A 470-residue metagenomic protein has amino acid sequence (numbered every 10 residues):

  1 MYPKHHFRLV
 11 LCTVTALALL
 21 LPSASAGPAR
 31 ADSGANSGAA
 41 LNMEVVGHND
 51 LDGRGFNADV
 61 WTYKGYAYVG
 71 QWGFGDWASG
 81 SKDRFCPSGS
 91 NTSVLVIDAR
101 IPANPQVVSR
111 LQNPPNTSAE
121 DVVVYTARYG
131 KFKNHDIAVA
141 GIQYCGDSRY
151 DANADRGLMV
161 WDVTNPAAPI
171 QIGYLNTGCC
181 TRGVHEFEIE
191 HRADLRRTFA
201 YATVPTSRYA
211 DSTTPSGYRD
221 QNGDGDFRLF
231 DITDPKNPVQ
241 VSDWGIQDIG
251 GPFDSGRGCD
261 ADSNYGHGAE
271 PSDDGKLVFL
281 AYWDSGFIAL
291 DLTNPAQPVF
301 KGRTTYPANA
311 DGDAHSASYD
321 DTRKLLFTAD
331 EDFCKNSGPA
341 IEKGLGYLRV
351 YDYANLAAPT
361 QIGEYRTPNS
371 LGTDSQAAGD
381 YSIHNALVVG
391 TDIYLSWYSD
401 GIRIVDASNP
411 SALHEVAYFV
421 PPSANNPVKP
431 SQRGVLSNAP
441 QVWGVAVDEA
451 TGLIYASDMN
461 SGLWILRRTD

Functional and structural regions predicted by a protein language model:
Y2-T13: Bacterial N-terminal signal peptides that target proteins for export
T13, L17-L19, G27-D470: Feature marking well-ordered beta-strand scaffolds used for ligand recognition
